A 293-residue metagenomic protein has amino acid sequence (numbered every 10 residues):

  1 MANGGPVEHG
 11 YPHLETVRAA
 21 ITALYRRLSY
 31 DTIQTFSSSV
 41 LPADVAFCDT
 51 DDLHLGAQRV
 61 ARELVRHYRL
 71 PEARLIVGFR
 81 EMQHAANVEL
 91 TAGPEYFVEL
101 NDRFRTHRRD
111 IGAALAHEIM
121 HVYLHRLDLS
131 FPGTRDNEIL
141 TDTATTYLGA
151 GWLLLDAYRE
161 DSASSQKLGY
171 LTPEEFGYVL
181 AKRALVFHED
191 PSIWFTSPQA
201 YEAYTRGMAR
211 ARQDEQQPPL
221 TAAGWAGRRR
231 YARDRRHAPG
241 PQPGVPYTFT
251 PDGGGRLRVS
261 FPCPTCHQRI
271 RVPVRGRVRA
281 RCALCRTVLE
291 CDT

Functional and structural regions predicted by a protein language model:
M1-E15, A19, K167-T293: Pan-zinc metallopeptidase signature
A2-C48: Extended, compositionally biased accessory segments flanking or bridging domains
L28-G93, R103-R108: Auxiliary, metal-adjacent structural segments of Zn-dependent hydrolase domains
L75, L155-A157, D292: Residue-level detector of family-conserved "landmark" positions at structurally sensitive sites
Y96-L115, G133-D136: Short pre-active-site segment immediately N-terminal to the catalytic Zn-binding motif
D110-E118, G151-D156: A structural motif
G112-L129, T146: Active-site recognition of the HExxH zinc-binding catalytic motif
T134-G169: Post-HExxH zinc-binding segment in Zn-dependent metallohydrolases
